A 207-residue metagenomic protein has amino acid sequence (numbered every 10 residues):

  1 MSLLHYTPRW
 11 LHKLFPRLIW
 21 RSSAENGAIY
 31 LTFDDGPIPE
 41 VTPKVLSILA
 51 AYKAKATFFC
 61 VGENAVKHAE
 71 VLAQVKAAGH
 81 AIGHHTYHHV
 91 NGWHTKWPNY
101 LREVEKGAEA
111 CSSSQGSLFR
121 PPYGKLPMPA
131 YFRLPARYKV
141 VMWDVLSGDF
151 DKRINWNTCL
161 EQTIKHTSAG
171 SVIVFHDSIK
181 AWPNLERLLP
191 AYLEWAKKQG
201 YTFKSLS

Functional and structural regions predicted by a protein language model:
S2-W93, N99, E105-K106, G116: Active-site beta->alpha N-cap acidic-glycine motif
F15-N26, A51-K53, V66, P183-S207: C-terminal domain-boundary segment and adjacent tail
K44-S47, E70, Q74-A77, R102 (+4 more regions): Alpha-helical scaffolding segments of alpha/beta enzyme cores, especially the outer helices of TIM-barrel or partial
Y52-K53, A77-I82, L134-W143, A169: Glycine-enriched alpha-helix->loop->beta-strand junction motifs that scaffold or abut catalytic
C60-A65, H88-N91, K125, L146-D149 (+1 more regions): Short histidine/acidic/glycine/proline-rich micro-motifs that form metal- and phosphate-coordinating active-site loops
K125-I164, G200-S207: His/Asp/Glu-enriched short active-site or ligand-binding loop at hydrolase and phosphoryl-transfer sites
